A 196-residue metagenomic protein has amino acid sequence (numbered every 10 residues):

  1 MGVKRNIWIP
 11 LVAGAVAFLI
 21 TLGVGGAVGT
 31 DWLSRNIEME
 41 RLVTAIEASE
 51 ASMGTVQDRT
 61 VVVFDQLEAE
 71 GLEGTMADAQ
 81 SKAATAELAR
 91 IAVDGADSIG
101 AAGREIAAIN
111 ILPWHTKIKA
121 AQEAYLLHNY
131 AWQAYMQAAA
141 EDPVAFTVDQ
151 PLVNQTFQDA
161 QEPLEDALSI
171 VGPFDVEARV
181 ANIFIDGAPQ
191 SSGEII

Functional and structural regions predicted by a protein language model:
M1-L11: Short, low-complexity patches enriched in S/T/P/G
I9-A27: Hydrophobic membrane-insertion alpha-helices, especially the h-region of bacterial N-terminal signal peptides
V12, N36-E38, I118, M136: Short, isolated positions within intrinsically disordered regulatory regions of eukaryotic proteins
G25-A48: Ser/Thr/Pro/Gly-rich low-complexity linker/stalk segments immediately outside membranes or between
A45-I196: Alpha-helical segments in soluble extracytoplasmic regions
